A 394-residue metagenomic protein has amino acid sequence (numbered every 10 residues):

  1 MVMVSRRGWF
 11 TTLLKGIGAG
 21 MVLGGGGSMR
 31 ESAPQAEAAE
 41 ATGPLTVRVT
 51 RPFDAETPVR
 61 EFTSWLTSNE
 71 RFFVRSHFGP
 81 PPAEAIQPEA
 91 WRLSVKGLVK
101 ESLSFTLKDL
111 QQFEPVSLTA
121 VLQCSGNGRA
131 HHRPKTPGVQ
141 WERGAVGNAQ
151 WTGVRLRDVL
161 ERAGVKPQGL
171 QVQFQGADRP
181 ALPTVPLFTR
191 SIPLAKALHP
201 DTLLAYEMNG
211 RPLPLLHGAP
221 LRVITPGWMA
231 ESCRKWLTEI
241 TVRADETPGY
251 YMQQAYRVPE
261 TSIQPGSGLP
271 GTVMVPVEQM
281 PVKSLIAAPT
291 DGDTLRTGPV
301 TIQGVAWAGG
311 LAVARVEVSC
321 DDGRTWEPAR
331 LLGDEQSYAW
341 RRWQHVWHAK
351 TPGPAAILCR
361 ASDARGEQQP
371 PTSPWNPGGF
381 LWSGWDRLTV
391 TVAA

Functional and structural regions predicted by a protein language model:
M1-G20: N-terminal secretory signal peptides and thylakoid transit peptides that target proteins across membranes
M1-V2, F10, G25, G43-T46 (+1 more regions): Coiled-coil-like amphipathic alpha-helices with heptad-repeat character
L13-L14, V22, P82, M229: Enrichment for repetitive, rod-forming helical segments
M21-M29: Hydrophobic membrane-targeting alpha-helices
S28-A38: Signal peptide processing junction and immediate N-terminal pro/mature segment of secreted/exported proteins
A36-A394: Structured, non-membrane catalytic/scaffold regions adjacent to prosthetic-group chemistry
